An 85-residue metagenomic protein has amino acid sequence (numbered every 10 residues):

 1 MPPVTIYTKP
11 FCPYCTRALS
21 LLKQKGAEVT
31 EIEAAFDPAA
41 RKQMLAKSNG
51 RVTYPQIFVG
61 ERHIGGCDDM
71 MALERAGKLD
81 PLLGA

Functional and structural regions predicted by a protein language model:
M1-E28: Local sequence-structure signature of Cys/Sec-based thiol-disulfide redox active-site neighborhoods
K9, A34, G60: Acidic/polar N-terminal loop/beta-strand segments that form early-domain functional surfaces
T16, A39, G65: Residues that form or flank phosphate/diphosphate-binding pockets in enzymes that use nucleotide phosphates
S20-L22, L45, M71-L73: Short, glycine/charged-enriched secondary-structure capping and boundary segments
A34-V52, K78, L82-A85: Thioredoxin-like thiol-disulfide oxidoreductase module
N49-F58, D68: Structural micro-motif
V59-A85: Non-catalytic, surface beta->alpha helical segment in thiol-disulfide oxidoreductase systems
